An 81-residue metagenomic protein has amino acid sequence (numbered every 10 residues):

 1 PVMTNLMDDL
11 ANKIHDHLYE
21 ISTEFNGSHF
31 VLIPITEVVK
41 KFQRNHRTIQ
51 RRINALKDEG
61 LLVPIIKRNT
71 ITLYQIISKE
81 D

Functional and structural regions predicted by a protein language model:
P1-E37, N69-I71: Short recognition helix of helix-turn-helix/winged-helix DNA-binding domains
K41-F42: Core residues of bacterial helix-turn-helix
R52, I76: Residues in the recognition helix of alpha-helical DNA-binding motifs
K57, L73-Q75: Short secondary-structure boundary/hinge segments and terminal tails
K57-K67: A short, conserved structural fragment
E80-D81: Short, amphipathic alpha-helical interaction segments positioned at domain boundaries
